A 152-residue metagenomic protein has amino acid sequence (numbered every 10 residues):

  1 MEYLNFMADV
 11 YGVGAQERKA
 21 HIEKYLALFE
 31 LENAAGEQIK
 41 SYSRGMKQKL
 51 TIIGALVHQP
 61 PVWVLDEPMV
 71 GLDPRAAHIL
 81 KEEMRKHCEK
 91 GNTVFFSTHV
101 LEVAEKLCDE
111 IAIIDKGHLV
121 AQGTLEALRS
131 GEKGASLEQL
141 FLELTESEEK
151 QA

Functional and structural regions predicted by a protein language model:
M1-F96, L101-D115, L119-A121: ABC transporter nucleotide-binding domains
A8, M84, E132, L144-T145: Hydrophobic aliphatic residues
V94, E126-A127, E143-L144: Short C-terminal domain-edge/linker segments immediately following a structured domain
H118-Q139: Conserved beta-strand-loop-alpha-helix hinge in the C-terminal portion of ABC ATPase nucleotide-binding domains
E148-A152: ABC-family P-loop ATPase nucleotide-binding domain
